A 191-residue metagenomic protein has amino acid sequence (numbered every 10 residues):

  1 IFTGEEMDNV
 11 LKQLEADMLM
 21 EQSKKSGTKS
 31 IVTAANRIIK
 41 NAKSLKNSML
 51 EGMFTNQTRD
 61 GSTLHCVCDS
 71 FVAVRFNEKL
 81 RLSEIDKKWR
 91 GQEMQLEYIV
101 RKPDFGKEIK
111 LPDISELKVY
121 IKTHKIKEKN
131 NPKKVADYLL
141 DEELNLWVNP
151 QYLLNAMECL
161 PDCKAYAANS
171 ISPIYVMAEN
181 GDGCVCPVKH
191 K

Functional and structural regions predicted by a protein language model:
I1-K191: DNA polymerase processivity clamps
